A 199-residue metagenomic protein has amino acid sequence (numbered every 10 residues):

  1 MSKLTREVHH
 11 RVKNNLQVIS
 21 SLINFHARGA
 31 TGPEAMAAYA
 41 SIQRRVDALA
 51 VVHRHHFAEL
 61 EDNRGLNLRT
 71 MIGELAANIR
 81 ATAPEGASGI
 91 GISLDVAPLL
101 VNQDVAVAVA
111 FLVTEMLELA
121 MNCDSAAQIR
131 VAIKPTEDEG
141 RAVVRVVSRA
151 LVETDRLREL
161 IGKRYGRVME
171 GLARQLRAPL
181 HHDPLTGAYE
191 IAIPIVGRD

Functional and structural regions predicted by a protein language model:
M1-T5, A58, N67, L180-P184 (+1 more regions): Carbohydrate transferase catalytic cores enriched for Leloir-type hexosyltransferases
M1-T5, H9, A37, R64-L66 (+3 more regions): Conserved short strand/loop->alpha-helix "switch" segment adjacent to the catalytic nucleotide/phosphoryl-transfer site
S2-Q17, S21, F25: Conserved phosphoacceptor histidine of two-component systems
V12-N15, H53, M116: Generic structural signal for small/hydrophobic residues in well-ordered secondary structure, especially within
V18, L22, A35-G89: Conserved DHp (HisKA) dimerization/phosphotransfer helix of two-component histidine kinases, i.e., the long coiled-coil
Q128-G140, V147: Short beta-strand/loop element within the Bergerat-fold HATPase_c
R145-R149, T186-D199: Short C-terminal beta-strand
D155-P184: ATP phosphate-binding glycine-rich loop and adjacent ATP-lid/helix-beta elements within ATP-binding kinase/ATPase
